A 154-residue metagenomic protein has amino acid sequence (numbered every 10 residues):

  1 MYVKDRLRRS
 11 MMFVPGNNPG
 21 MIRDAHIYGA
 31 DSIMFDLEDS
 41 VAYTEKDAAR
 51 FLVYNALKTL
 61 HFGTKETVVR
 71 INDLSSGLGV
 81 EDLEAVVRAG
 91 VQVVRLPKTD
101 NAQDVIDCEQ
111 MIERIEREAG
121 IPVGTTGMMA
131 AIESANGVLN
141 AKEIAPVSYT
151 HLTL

Functional and structural regions predicted by a protein language model:
M1-M21: N- or domain-start disorder-to-order transition segments that initiate the globular core
Y2, T150-L154: Conserved small/polar residues in nucleotide/adenosyl-binding loops
S10-V14, I33-F35, T67-I71, V94-L96 (+2 more regions): Hydrophobic faces of well-ordered beta-strands that scaffold small-molecule active sites in alpha/beta enzyme cores
A25, D36, V94, I144: Conserved, mostly hydrophobic/aromatic
G29-D31, R88-Q92, P146-Y149: Glycine-enriched alpha-helix->loop->beta-strand junction motifs that scaffold or abut catalytic
M34-A49: Glycine-rich, proline-tolerant flexible connector loops at the mouths of alpha/beta enzymes
F51-Y54, T59-D107, G137: Active-site beta->alpha loop and helix N-cap motifs at the rims of alpha/beta catalytic domains
M129-A145: Active-site glycine- and acidic-residue-rich loops that bind and position anionic ligands or nucleotide-like cofactors
